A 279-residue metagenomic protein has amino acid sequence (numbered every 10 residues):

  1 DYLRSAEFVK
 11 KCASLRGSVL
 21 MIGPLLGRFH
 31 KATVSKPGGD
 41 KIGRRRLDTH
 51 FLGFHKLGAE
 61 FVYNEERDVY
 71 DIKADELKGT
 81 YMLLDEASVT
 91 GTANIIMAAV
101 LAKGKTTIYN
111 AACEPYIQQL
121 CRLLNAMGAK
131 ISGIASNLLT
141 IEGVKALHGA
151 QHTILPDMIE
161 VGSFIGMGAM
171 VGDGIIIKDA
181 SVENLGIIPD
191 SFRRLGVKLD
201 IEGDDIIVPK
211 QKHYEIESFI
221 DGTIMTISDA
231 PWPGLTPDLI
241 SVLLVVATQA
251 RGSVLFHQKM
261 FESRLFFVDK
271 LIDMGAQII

Functional and structural regions predicted by a protein language model:
D1-I279: Structural preference for solvent-exposed beta-strand-turn elements and adjacent flexible terminal/loop segments within
